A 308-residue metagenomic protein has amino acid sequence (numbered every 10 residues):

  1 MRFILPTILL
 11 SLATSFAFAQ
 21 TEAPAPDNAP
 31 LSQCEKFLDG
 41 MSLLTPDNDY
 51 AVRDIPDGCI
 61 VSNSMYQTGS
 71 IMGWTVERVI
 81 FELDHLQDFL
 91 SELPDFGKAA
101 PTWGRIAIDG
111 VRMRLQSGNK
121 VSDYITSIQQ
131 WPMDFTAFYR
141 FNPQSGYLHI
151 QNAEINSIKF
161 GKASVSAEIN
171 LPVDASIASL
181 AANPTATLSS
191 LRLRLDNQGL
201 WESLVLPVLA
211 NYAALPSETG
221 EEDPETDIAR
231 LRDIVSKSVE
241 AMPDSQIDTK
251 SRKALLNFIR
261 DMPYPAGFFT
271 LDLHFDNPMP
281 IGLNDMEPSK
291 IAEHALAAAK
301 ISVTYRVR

Functional and structural regions predicted by a protein language model:
M1-L5: Positively charged n-region of N-terminal signal peptides that target proteins for export
P6-S15: Bacterial N-terminal signal peptides
Q20-R308: Glycine-rich, small/hydroxylated-residue low-complexity segments
